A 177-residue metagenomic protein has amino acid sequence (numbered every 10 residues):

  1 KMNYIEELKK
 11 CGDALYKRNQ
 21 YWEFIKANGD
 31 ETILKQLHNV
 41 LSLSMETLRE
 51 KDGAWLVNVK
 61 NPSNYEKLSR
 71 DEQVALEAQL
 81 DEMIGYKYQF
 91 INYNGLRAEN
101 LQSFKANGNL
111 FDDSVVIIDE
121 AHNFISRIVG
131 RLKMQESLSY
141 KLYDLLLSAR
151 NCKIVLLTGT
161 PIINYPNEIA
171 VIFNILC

Functional and structural regions predicted by a protein language model:
K1, D81, L146-L147: N-terminal cationic-hydrophobic initiation segments that often serve targeting/anchoring roles
K1-N64, P161-I169: Conserved Walker A/P-loop ATP-binding site and its immediately adjacent core in helicase/helicase-like ATPase domains
M2-L8, L76-Q79, F104-N107: Short, aromatic/basic amphipathic alpha-helical patches
N3-E6, D13, Y86-Q89, I117 (+1 more regions): Catalytic cores of eukaryotic secretory-pathway lumenal/extracellular enzymes that build and remodel glycoconjugates
Q20, I84-Q89, L138-S139: Generic structural motif recognizing short loop/turn segments at the entrances and edges of beta-strands
L37-E99, N123-G130: Conserved P-loop NTPase mechanochemical-coupling segment
F90, G95-A98, Q102-C177: Signature of the SF2 helicase/ATPase Hel1-core->accessory helical subdomain module
